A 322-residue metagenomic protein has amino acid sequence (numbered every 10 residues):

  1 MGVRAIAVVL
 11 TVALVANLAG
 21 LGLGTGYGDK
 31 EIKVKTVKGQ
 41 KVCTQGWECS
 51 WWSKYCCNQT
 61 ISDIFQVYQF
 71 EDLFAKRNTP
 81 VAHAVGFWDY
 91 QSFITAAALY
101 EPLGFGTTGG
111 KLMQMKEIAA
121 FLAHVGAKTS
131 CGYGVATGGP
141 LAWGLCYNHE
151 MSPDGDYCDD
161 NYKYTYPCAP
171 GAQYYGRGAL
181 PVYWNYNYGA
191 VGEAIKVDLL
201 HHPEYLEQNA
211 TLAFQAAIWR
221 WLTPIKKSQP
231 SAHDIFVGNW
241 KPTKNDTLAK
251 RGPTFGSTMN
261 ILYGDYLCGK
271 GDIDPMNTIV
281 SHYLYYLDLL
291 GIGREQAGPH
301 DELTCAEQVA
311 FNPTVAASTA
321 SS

Functional and structural regions predicted by a protein language model:
G2-G24: Cleavable N-terminal signal peptides of Sec/SRP-targeted secreted and luminal proteins
L23-S322: Folded extracytoplasmic luminal domains of secretory or organellar precursors
